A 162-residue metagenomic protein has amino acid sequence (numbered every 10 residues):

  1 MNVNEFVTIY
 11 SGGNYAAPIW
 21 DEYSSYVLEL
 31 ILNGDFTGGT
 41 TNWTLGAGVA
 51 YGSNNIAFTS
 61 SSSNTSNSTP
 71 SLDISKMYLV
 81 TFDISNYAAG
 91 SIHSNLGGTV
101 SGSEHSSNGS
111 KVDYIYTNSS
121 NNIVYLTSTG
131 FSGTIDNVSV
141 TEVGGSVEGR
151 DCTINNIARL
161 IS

Functional and structural regions predicted by a protein language model:
M1-S162: Polar, enzyme-active/binding microenvironments
